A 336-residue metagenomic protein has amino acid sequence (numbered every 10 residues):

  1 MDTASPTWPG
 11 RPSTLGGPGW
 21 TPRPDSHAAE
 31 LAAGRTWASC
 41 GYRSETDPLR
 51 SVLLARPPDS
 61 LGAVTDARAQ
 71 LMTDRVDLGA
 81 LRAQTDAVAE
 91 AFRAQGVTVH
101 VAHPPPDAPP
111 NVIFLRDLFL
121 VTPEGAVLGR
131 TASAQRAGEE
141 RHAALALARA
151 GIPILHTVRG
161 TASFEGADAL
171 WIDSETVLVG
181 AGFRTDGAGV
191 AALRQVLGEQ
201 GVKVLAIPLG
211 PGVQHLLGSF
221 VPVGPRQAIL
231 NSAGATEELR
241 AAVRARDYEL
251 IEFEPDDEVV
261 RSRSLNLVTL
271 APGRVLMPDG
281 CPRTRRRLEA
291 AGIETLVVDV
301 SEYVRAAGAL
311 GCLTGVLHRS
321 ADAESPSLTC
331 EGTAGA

Functional and structural regions predicted by a protein language model:
M1-A336: The feature marks the mature, well-folded catalytic cores of soluble enzymes
